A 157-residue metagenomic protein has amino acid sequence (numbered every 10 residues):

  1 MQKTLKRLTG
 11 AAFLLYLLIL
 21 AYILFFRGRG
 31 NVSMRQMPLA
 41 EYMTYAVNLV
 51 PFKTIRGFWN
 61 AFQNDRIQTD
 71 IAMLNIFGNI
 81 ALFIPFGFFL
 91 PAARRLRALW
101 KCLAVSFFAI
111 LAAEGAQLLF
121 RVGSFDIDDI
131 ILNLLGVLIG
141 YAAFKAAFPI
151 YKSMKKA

Functional and structural regions predicted by a protein language model:
M1-V122, I127, Y141-A157: Bulky hydrophobic segments
